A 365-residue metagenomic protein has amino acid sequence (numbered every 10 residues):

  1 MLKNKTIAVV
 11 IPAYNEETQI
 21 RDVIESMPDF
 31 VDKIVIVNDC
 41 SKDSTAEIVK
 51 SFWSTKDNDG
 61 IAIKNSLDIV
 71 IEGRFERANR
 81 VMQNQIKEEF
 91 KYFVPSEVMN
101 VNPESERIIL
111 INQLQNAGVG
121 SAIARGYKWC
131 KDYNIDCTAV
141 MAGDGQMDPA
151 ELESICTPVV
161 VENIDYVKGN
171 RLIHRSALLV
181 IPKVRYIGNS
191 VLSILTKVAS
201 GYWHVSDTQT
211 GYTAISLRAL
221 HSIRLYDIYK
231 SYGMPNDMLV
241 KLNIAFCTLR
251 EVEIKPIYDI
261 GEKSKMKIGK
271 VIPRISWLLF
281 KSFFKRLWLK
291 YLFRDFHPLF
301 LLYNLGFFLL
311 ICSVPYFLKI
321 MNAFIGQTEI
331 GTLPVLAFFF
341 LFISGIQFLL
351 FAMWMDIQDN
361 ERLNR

Functional and structural regions predicted by a protein language model:
L2, I228-R365: Hydrophobic helical membrane-anchoring modules
T6-A8, K33, D237: Cell-envelope/extracellular polymer assembly enzymes that use nucleotide-activated donors
N15-F30, E47-I48: Short, well-formed alpha-helical segments that are part of the catalytic scaffolds of diverse glycosyltransferases
E16-Q19, S41, D148: Donor nucleotide-sugar binding loop of glycosyltransferases
N38-I48: A conserved acidic beta->alpha catalytic loop
E47-Y133: Conserved donor nucleotide-binding strand/loop of the catalytic core
V81-N84, R107-Y133, C137, P149-Y232 (+1 more regions): Acceptor/aglycone-binding surface of glycosyltransferases and processive sugar-polymer synthases
